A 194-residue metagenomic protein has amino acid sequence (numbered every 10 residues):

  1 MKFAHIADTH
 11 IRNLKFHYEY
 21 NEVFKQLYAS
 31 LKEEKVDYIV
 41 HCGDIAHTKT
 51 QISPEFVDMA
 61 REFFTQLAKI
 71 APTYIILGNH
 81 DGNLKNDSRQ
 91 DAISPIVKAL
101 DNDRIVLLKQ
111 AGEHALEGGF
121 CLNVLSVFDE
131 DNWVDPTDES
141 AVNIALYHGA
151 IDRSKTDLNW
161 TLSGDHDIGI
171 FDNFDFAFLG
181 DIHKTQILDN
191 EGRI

Functional and structural regions predicted by a protein language model:
M1-F63, D135, E139: N-terminal active-site segment of His-dependent metallophosphoesterases
Y38, Q51-I194: His/Asp/Glu-rich metal-coordinating catalytic cores of metallo-dependent phosphodiesterases/hydrolases acting on
